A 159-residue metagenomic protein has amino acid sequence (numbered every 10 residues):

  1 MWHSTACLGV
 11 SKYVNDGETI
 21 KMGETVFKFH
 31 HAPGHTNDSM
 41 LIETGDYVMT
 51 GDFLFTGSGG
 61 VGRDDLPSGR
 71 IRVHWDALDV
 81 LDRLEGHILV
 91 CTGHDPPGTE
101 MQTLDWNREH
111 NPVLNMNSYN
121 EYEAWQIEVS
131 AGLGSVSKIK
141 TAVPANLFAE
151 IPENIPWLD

Functional and structural regions predicted by a protein language model:
M1-T5: Short internal beta-strands
C7, G57, D105-E109: Short glycine/proline- and charge-enriched loop/turn segments that cap or connect secondary-structure elements
L8-G98: Catalytic core of the metallo-beta-lactamase
D76-L89, G93-D159: Accessory terminal helices/loops
